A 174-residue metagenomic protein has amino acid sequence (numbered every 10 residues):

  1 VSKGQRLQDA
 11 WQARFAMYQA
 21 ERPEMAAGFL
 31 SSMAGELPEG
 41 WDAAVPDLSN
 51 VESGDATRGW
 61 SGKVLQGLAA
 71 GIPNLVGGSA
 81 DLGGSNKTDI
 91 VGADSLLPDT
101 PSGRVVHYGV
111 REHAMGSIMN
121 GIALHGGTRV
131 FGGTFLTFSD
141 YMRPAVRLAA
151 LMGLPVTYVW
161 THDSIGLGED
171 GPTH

Functional and structural regions predicted by a protein language model:
V1-R111, G121: Conserved acidic/glycine
H107-H174: Conserved thiamine diphosphate
